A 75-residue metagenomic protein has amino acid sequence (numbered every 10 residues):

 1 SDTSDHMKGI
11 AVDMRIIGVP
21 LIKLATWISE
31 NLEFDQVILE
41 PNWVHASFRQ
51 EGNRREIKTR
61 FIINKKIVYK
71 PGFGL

Functional and structural regions predicted by a protein language model:
D2-V12, I16-L75: Catalytic cores and adjacent binding grooves of peptidoglycan-active enzymes
